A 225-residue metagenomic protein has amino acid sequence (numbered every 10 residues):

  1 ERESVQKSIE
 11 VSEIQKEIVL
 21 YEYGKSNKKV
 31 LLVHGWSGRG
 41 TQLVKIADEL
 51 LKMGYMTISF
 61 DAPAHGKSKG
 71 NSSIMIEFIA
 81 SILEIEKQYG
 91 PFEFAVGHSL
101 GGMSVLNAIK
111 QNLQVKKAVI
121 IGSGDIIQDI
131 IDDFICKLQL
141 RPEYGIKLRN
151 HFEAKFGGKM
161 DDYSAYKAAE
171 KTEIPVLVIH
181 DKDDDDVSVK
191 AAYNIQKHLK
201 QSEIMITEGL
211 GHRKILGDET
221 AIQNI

Functional and structural regions predicted by a protein language model:
E1-G24: N-terminal cap/lid segment of alpha/beta-hydrolase-fold proteins
G40, A47-K69: Conserved alpha/beta-hydrolase
S72-E93: Alpha/beta-hydrolase active-site loop
V96-V105: Gly/Ala-rich beta-loop-alpha elbow adjacent to hydrolase catalytic centers
K110-G158: Hydrolase active-site cap/lid region
A165, I174, S188-K197: Short alpha-helix in the alpha/beta-hydrolase fold that links the catalytic acid
K171-E173, V178-H180, D184: Short beta-strand/loop motif that positions the catalytic acidic residue of the alpha/beta-hydrolase fold
L210-T220: Catalytic histidine-centered segment of alpha/beta-hydrolase-like enzymes
